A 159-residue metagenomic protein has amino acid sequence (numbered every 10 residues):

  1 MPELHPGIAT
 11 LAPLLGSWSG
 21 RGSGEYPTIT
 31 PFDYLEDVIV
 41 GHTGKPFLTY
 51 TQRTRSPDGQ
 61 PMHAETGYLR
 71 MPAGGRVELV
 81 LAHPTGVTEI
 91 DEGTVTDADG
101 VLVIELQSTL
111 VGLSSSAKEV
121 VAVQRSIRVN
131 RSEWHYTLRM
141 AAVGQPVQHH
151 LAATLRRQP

Functional and structural regions predicted by a protein language model:
M1-F47, R53-P61, A122, R131-S132 (+1 more regions): Amphipathic/hydrophobic helical signal segments and adjacent flexible N-terminal regions that mediate secretion
G20, L48-Q52, V77-L81, V103-S108 (+1 more regions): Short hydrophobic/aromatic-rich beta-strand segments that constitute the beta-sheet cores of beta-sandwich/beta-barrel
E36, E65-G67, E89-D91, V123-S126 (+1 more regions): A structural detector for short beta-strand units
I39-P46, R70-G75, T94-V103, I127-E133 (+1 more regions): A short, structured loop/turn motif at beta-sheet edges
R53-D58, A82-T88, V111-G112, R139-G144: Short, solvent-exposed aromatic-acidic interface loops
P57-T96: Helix-adjacent hinge/juxtasegments
G86-V87, E105-Q124: Acidic, glycine-rich flexible loop segments
D91-E92, K118, T137-R139, V147-H150: A short secondary-structure junction signal
